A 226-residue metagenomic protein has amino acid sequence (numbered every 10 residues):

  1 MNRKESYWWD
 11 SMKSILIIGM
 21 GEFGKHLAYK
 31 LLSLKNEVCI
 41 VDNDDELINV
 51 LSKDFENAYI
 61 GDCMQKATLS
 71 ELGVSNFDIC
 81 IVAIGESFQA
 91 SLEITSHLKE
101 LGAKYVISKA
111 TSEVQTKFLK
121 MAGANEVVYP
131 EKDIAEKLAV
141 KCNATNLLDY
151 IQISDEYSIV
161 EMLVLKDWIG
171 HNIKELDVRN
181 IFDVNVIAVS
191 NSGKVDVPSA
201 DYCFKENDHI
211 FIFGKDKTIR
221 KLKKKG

Functional and structural regions predicted by a protein language model:
M1-G226: Cytosolic regulatory regions of ion transport systems
